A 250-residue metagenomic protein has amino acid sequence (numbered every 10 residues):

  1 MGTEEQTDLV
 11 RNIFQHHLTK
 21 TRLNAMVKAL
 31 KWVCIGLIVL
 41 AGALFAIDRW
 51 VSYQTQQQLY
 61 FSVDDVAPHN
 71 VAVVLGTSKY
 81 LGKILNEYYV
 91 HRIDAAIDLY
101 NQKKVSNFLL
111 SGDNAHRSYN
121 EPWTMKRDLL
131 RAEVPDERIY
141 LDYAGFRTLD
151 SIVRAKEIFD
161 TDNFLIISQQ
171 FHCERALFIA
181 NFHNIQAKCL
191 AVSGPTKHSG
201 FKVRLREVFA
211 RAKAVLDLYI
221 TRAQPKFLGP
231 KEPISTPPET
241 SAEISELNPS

Functional and structural regions predicted by a protein language model:
G2, I13-F14, R49-L205: A structural signal for short, hydrophobic/glycine-enriched beta-strand patches
H16-V63: N-terminal type II signal-anchor transmembrane helix that functions as the membrane-insertion/stop-transfer segment
A115-E121, K188-A191, A210-D217, P233-E239: A general structural signal for short secondary-structure boundary/capping elements
R204-A223, F227: A transmembrane-helix-recognition feature enriched in membrane-embedded lipid enzymes and envelope glyco-/phospholipid
R222-S250: Short linear elements at protein peripheries
